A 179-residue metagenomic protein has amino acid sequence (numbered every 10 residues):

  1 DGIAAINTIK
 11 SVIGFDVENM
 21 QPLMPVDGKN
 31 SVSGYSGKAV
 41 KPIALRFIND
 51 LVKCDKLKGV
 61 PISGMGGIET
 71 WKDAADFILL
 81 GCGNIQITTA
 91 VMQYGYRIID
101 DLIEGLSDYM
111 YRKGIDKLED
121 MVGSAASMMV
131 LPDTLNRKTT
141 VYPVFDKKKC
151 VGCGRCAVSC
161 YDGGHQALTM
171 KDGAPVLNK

Functional and structural regions predicted by a protein language model:
D1-A4, G59-S63, N84-Q86, V144: Structural preference for beta-strand elements that scaffold enzyme active sites
D1-V60, Y94: Glycine/Thr-rich beta-alpha phosphate-binding loop at enzyme active sites
A4-V12, G67-I68, D73-D101: Glycine-rich phosphate-binding active-site loops on the catalytic face of alpha/beta enzymes
S36-V40, S63-G67, T88-V91, V130-T134 (+1 more regions): Glycine- and other small-residue-rich loops at beta-strand/loop junctions that grip anionic moieties
V40-D73, K138-D146: Active-site/ligand-binding-proximal alpha/beta "capping" segment
K41, E104-V151, V158: Extended, intrinsically disordered, low-complexity segments
F47, I98, L102-L106: A general structural detector for well-ordered alpha-helical segments in enzyme core domains, enriched
F77, R155-A174, K179: Iron-sulfur cluster-binding cysteine motifs and their immediate structural context in ferredoxin-like electron-transfer
